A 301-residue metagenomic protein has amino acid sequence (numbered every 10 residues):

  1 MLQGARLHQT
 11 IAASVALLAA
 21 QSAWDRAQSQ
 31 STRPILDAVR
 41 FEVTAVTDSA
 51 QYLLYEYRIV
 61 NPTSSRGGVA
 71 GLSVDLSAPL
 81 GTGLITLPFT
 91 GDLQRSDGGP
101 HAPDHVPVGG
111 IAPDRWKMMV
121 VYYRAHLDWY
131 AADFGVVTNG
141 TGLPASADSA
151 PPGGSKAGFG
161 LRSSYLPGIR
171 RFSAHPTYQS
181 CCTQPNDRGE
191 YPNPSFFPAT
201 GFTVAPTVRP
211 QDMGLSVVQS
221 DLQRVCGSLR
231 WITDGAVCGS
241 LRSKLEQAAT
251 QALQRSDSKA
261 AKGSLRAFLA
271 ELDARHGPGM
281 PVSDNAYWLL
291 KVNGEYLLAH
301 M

Functional and structural regions predicted by a protein language model:
M1-A12, S22: Bacterial N-terminal signal peptides that target proteins for export
A13-L17: Hydrophobic helical h-region of N-terminal Sec-dependent signal peptides in bacterial secretory/periplasmic proteins
L18-R26: C-terminal segment of classical bacterial N-terminal signal peptides
S22, Q179-S180, R224, A236: Secreted/extracellular small peptides and ectodomain modules produced from precursors
Q30-Q211: Extracellular or exported targeting regions of proteins
V208-M301: Soluble extracellular-acting proteins and domains
